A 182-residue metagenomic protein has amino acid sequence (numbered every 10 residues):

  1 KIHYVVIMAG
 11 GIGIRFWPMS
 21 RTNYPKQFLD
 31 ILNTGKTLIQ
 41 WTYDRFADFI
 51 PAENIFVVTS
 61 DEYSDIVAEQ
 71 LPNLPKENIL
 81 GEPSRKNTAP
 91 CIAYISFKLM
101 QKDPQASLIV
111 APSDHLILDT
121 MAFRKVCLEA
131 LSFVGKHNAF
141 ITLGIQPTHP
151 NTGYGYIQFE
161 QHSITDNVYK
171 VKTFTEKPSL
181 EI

Functional and structural regions predicted by a protein language model:
K1-I7, R15-P18, T22, L32-V110 (+2 more regions): Conserved N-terminal catalytic core of the sugar/cofactor nucleotidyltransferase
I7-A9, V58, I109-P112, T142-Q146 (+1 more regions): Short beta-strand segments
F28, I79, F140-T142: Conserved beta-strand scaffold positions in the cores of enzyme catalytic domains, especially in NTP/NDP-utilizing
L108-H115, H162-D166: Acidic/polar active-site rim loop that often engages polyanionic ligands
T120-I182: Conserved core of the sugar-phosphate nucleotidyltransferase
